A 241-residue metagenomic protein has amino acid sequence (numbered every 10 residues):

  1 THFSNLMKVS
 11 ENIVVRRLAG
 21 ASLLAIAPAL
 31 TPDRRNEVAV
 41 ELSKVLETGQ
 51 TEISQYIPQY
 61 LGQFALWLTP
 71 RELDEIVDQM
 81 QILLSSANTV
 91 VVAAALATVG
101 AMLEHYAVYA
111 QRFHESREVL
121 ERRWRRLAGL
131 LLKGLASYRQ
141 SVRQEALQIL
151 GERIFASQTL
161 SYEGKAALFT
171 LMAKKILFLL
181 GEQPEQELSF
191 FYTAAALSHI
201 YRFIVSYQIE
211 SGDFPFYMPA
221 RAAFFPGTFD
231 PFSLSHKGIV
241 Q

Functional and structural regions predicted by a protein language model:
T1, T31-A39, T69-M80, R117-A128 (+1 more regions): Core helices of alpha-solenoid repeat scaffolds
E11-N12, G49-Q50, A87-N88, Y138-R139 (+1 more regions): Short inter-helical turns and helix N-cap capping residues of alpha-solenoid HEAT/ARM repeat scaffolds
R17-A25, V40, Q55-Q63, D78 (+2 more regions): Residue-level signature of alpha-solenoid helical repeat scaffolds
A25-D33, V45, Q63-R71, I76 (+5 more regions): Residue-level signature of the C-terminal ends
Y109-V119: Intrinsically disordered, low-complexity Ser/Thr- and acidic-rich flexible linkers and loops, especially at boundaries
L127, K133-G134, S141, E145-E182: Extended alpha-helical scaffolding segments
A173, L177-Q241: Nucleotidyltransferase catalytic core that binds NTPs
